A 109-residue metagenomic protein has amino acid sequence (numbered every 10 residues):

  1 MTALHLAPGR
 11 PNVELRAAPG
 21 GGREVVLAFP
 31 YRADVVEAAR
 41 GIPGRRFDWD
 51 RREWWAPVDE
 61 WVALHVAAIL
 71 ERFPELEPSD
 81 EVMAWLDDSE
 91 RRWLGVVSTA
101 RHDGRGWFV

Functional and structural regions predicted by a protein language model:
M1-V109: Accessory DNA-engaging acidic/polar modules
